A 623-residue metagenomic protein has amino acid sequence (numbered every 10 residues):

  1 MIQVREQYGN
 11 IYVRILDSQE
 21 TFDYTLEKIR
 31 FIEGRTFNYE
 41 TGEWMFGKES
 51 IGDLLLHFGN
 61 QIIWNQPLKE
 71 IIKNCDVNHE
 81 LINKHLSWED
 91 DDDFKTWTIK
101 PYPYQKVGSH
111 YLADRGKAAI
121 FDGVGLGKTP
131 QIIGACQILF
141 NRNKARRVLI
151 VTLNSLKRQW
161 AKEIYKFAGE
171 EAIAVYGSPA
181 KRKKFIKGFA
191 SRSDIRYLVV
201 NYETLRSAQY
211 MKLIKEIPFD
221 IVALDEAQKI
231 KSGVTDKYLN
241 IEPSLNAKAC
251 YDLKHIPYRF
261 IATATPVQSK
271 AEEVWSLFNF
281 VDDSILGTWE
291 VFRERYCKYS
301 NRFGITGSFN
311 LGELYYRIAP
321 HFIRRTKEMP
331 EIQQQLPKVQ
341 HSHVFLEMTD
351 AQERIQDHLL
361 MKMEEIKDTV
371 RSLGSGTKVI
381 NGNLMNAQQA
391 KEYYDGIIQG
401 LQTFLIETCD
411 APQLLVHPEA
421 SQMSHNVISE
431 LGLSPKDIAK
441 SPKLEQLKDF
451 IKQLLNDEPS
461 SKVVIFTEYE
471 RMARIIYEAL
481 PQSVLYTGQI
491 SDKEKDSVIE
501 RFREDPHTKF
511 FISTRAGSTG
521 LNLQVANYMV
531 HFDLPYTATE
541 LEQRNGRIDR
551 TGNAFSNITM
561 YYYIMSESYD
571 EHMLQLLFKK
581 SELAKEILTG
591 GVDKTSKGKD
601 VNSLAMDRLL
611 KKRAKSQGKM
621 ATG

Functional and structural regions predicted by a protein language model:
M1-T98: Accessory DNA-engaging acidic/polar modules
V77-Y111, K117, L126-A247, H255 (+10 more regions): SF2 helicase/translocase NTPase motor core, specifically the RecA-like lobe 1 inter-motif segment between Walker
I120, I465: Hydrophobic anchor at the beta1->P-loop junction of P-loop NTPases
V124, P257-K270: Conserved helicase ATPase motor motifs in RecA-like P-loop NTPase domains
V199-T204, Q209-P218, E242-I256, A262 (+5 more regions): Inter-lobe coupling linker of SF2 helicases/translocases
W275-G287: A short helix-turn-beta junction within AAA+ P-loop NTPase domains corresponding to the substrate/partner-engaging
S276, N522-L534, I558-Y562: A short beta-strand element within the Helicase C-terminal
A538-I558: Conserved SF2 helicase motif VI
